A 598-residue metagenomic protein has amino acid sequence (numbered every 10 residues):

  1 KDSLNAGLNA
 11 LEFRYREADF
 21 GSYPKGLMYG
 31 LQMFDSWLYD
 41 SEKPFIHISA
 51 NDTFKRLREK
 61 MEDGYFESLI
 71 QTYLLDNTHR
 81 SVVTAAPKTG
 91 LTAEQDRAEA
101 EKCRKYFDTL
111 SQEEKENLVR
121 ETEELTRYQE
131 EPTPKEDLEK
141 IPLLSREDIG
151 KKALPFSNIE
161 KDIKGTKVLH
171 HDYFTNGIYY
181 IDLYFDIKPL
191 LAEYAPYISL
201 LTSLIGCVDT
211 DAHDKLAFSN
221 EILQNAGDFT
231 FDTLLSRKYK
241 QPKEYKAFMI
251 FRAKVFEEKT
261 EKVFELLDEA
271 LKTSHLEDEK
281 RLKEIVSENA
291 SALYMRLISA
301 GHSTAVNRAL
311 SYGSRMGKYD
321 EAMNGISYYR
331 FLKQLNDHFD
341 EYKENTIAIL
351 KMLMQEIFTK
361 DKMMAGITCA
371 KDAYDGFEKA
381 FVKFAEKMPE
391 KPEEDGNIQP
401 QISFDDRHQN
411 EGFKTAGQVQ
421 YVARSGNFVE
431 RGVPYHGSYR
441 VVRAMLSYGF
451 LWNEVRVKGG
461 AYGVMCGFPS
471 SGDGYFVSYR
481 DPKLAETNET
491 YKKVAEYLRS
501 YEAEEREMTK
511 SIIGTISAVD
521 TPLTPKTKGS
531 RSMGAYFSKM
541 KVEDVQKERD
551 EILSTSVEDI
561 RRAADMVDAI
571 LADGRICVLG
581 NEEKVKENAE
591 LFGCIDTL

Functional and structural regions predicted by a protein language model:
K1-L4, L38-T122, Q334-P392: Ordered core of a single globular domain
K1-R58, T78-K88, E94, N176-V208 (+5 more regions): M16 family metallopeptidases and their MPP-like homologs
Y23-H47, F107-G206, Q355, K362 (+4 more regions): His/Glu-based metal-binding/catalytic segments typifying zinc-dependent metallopeptidases
L57, I205, T346, L350-M354 (+2 more regions): Hydrophobic alpha-helical transmembrane segments of multi-pass membrane proteins
H171-Y173, Q241-K243, M354-I357, F413-A416 (+2 more regions): Replace "in large, NTP-powered and nucleic-acid-processing enzymes" with "in large, NTP-powered factors and other
E265-L267, F377-A385, T490-V494, L591-F592: Short amphipathic alpha-helices in soluble, non-transmembrane regions that often serve as interface/regulatory elements
V382, E390-E394, V545-E548, R562 (+1 more regions): C-terminal structured domain segments
S554-L598: In a subset of proteins, long, contiguous C-terminal domains/tails are tracked
